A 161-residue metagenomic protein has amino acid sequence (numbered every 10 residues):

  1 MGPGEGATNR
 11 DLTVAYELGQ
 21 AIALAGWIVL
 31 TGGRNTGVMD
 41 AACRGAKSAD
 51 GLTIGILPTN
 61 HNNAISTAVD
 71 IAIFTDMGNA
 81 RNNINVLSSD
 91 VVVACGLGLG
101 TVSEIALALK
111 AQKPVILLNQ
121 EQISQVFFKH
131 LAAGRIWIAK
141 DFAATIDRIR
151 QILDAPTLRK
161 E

Functional and structural regions predicted by a protein language model:
M1-G2, G6-D11, A15, A139-E161: SAM-dependent methyltransferases
M1-I54: Glycine-rich beta-alpha loop segments
P3-G6, T59-H61, G78, L97-L99: Short glycine-rich anion-binding loops that position phosphate/pyrophosphate groups of nucleotides and phosphorylated
A7, D11, T31-G32, F74 (+2 more regions): Glycine- and other small-residue-rich loops at beta-strand/loop junctions that grip anionic moieties
N9-R10, M39-A41, I65, V102-I105 (+1 more regions): Short glycine-/acidic-enriched loop or helix-start segments at secondary-structure transitions that form or flank
G32, I56-P58, C95, L118: Generic beta-sheet signal
G45-D90: Helix-adjacent hinge/juxtasegments
N79-T145, I149-I152: C-terminal binding/interaction regions
